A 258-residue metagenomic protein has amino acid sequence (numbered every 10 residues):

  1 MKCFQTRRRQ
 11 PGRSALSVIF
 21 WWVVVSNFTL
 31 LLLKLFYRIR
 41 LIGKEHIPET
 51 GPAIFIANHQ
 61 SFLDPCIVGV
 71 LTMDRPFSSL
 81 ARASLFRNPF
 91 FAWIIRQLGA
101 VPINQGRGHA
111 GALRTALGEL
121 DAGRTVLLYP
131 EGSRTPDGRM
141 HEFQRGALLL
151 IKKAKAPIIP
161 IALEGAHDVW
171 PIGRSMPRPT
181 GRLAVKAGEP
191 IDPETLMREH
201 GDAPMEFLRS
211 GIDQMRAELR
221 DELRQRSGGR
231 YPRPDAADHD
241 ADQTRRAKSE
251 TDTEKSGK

Functional and structural regions predicted by a protein language model:
K2-E49, N88-L98: A transmembrane-helix-recognition feature enriched in membrane-embedded lipid enzymes and envelope glyco-/phospholipid
K2-L16, F20, G111-K258: Non-catalytic C-terminal accessory region of glycerolipid acyltransferases and related lyso-lipid remodeling enzymes
N27, I39-K44, P65-C66, L113-T115 (+1 more regions): A generic local structural motif
F28-L30, Q97-I103, P130-R134: Short, basic, glycine/proline-bearing loop/turn elements
L31, K44-H46, G69-V70, A92-W93 (+2 more regions): Short secondary-structure boundary/capping segments
K34-L35, P48-R107: Catalytic core of membrane glycerolipid acyltransferases/transacylases, capturing the structured, soluble-facing
L41, S79, A100-P102, I158-P160 (+1 more regions): Conserved beta-strand scaffold positions in the cores of enzyme catalytic domains, especially in NTP/NDP-utilizing
